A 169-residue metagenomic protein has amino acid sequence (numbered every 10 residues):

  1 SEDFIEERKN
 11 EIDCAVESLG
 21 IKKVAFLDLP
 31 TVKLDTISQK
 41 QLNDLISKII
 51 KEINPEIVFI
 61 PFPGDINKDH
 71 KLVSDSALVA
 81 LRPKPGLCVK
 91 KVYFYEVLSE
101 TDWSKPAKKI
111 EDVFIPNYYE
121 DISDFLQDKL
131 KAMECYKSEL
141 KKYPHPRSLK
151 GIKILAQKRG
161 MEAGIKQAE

Functional and structural regions predicted by a protein language model:
S1-E7: A short secondary-structure junction motif
D3, E17, K23, V32-E169: Metal-dependent de-N-acetylase/amidase catalytic core
R8-I12: Generic hydrophobic, amphipathic alpha-helix propensity
D28-P30: Residue-level recognition of beta-strand->loop/alpha-helix junctions
